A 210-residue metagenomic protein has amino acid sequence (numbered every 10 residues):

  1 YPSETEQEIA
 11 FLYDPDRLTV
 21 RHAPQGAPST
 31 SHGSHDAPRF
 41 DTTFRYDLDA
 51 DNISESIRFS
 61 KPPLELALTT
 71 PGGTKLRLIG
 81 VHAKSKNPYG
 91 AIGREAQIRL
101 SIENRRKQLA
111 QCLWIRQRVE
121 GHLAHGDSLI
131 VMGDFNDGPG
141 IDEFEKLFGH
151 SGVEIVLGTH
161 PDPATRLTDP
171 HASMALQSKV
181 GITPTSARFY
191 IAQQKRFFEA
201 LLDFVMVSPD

Functional and structural regions predicted by a protein language model:
Y1-I130, F135-D210: Divalent cation-coordinating acidic motifs and surrounding scaffolds that mediate Ca2+/Mg2+/Mn2+/Zn2+-dependent binding
